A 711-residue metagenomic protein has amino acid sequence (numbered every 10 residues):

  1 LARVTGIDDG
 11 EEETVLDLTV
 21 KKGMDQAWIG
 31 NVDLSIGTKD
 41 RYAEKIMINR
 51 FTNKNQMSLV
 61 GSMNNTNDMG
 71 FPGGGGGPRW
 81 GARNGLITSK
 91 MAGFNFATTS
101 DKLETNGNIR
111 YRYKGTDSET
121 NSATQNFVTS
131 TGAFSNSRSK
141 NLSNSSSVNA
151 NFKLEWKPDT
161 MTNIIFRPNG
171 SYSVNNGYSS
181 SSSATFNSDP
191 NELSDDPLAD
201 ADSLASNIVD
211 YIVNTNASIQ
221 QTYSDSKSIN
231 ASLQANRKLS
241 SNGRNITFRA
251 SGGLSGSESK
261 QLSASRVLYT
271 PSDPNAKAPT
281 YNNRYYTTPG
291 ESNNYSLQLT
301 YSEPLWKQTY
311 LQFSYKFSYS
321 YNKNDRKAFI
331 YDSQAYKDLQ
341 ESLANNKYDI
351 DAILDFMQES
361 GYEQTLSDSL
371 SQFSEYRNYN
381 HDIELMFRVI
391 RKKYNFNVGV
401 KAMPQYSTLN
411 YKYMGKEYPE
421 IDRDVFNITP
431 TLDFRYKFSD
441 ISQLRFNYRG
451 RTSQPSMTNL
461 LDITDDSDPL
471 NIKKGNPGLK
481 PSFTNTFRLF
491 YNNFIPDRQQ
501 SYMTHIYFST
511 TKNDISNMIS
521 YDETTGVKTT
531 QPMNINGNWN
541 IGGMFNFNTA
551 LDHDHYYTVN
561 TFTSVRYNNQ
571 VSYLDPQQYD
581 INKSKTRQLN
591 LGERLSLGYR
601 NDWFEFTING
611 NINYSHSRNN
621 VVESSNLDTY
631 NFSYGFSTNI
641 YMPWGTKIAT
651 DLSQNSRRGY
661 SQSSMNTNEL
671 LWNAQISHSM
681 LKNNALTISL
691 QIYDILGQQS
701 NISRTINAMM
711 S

Functional and structural regions predicted by a protein language model:
A2-D40, N55-S711: Primarily recognizes Gram-negative and organellar outer-membrane beta-barrels
T52: Short, basic interhelical loop/turn and adjoining N-cap of the next helix at nucleic-acid- or acidic-partner-contacting
